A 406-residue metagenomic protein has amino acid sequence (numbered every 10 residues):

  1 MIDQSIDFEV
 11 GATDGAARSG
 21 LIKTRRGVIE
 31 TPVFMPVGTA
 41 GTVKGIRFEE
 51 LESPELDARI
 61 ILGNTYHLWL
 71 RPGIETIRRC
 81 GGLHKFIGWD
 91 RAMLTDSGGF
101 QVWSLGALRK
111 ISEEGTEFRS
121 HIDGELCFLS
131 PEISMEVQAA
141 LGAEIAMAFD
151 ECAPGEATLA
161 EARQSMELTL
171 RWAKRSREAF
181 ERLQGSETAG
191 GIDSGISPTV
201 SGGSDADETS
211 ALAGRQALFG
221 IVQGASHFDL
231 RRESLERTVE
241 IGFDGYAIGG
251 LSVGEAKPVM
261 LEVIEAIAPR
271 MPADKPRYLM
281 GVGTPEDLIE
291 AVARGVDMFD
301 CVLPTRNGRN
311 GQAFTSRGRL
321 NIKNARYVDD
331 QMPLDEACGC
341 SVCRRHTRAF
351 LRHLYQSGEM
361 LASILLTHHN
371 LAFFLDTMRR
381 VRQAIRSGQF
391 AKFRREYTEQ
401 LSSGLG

Functional and structural regions predicted by a protein language model:
M1-E187, D205, A211, A325-V328: Non-catalytic, usually N-terminal nucleic-acid engagement modules in DNA/RNA processing proteins
M1-L21, I29-P36, K44-G45, D150-E156 (+1 more regions): C-terminal extensions of enzymes
G27, I61, D96, Q138 (+5 more regions): Conserved, mostly hydrophobic/aromatic
W89, L94, G99-G106, S112-D123 (+5 more regions): Active-site pocket-lining/capping segments in soluble small-molecule metabolic enzymes
P154-L159, R163, G245-L251, M360-S363: Glycine- and acidic
E167-L170, L183-S186, T209, A213-F219 (+1 more regions): Glycine-rich phosphate/ribose-binding loops and adjacent secondary-structure elements that form binding surfaces
S194-S197, G202, A206, S210: Short, low-complexity intrinsically disordered segments enriched in A/P/G/S/L with frequent Arg, especially at protein
